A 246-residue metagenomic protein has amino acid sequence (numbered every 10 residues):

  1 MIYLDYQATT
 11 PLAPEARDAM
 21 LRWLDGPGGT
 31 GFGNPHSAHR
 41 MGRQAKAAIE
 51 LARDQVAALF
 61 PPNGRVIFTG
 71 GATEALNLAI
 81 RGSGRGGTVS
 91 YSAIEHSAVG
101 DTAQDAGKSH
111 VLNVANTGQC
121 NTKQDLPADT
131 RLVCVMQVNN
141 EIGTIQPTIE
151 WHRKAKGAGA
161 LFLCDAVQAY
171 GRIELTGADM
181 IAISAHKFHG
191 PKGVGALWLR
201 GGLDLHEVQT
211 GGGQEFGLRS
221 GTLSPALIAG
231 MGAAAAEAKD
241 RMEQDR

Functional and structural regions predicted by a protein language model:
M1-R246: Pyridoxal 5′-phosphate
